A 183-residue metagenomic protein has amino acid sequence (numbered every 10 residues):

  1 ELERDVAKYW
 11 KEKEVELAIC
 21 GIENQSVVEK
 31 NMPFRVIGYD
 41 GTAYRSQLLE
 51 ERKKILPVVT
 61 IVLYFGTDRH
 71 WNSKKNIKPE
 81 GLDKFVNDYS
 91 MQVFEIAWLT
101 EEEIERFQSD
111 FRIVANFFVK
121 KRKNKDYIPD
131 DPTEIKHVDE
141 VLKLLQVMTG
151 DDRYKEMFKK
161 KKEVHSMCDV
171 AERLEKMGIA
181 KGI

Functional and structural regions predicted by a protein language model:
E1-I183: Elongated, amphipathic alpha-helical interaction scaffolds
